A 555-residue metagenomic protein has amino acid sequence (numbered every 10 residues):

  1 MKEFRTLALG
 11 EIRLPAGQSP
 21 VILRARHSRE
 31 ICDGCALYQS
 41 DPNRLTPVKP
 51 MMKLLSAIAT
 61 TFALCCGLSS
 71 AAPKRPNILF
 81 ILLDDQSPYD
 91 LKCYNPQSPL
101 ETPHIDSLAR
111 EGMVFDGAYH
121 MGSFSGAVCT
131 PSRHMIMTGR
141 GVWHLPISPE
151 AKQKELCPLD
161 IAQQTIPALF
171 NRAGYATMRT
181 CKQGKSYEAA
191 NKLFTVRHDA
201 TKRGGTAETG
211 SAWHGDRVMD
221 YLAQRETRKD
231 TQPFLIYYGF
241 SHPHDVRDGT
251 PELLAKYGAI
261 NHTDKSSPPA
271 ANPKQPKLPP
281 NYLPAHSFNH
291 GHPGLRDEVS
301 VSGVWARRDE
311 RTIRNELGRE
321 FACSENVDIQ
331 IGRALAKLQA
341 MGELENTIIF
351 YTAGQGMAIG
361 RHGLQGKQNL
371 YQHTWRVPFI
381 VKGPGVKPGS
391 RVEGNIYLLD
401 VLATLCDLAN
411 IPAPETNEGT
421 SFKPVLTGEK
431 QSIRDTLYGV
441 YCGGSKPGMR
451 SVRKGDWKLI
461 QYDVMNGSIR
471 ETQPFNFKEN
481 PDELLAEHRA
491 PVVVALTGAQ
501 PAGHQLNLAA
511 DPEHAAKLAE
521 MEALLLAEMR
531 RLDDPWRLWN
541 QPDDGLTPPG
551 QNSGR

Functional and structural regions predicted by a protein language model:
M1-L45: Extracytoplasmic
S56-G67: Bacterial N-terminal signal peptides
K74-L79, E111-D116, R172-M178, K229-I236 (+4 more regions): Loop/turn elements at helix/coil->beta-strand transitions in domains of secreted/extracellular proteins
L83-P99, S107, S123, T201-A212 (+6 more regions): Active-site-proximal cap/lid insertion segments
Y94-S98, V114-M137, R179-A190, G239-H244 (+6 more regions): Short, solvent-exposed turn/loop segments enriched in Gly/Ser/Thr/Pro and often Arg
N95-R133, G139-R140, N171-M178, H262-Q275 (+2 more regions): Short, structured active-site-proximal loop/turn typified by the sulfatase FGly-forming signature C/S-X-P-X-R
T102-P103, I136, K182, E345-F350 (+4 more regions): Polar, surface-exposed loop/tail segments that function as active-site lids or cofactor/substrate-recognition elements
P131-F234, V246-L254, G258, E429 (+1 more regions): Catalytic-site neighborhoods of secreted/periplasmic enzymes that process anionic sulfate/phosphate groups
